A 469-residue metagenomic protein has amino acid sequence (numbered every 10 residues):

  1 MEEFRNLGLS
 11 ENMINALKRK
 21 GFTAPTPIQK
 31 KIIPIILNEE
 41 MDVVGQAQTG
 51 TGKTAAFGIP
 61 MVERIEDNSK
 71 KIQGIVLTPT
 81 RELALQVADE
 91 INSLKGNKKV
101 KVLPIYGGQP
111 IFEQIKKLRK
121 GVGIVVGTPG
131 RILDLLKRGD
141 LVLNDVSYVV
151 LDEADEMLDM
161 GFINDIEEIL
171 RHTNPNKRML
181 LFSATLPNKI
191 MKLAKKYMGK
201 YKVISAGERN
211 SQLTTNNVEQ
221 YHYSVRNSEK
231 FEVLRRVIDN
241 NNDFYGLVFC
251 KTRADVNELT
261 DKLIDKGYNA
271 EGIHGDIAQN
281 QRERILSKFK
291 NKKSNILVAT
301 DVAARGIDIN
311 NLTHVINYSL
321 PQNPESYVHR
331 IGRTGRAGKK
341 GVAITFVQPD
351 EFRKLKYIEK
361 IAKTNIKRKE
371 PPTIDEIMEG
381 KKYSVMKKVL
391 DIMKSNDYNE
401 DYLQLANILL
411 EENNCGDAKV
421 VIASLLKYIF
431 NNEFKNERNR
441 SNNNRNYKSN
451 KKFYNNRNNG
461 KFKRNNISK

Functional and structural regions predicted by a protein language model:
M1-Q46: Conserved pre-motif I regulatory segment
L7, L94, L103-I105, Q114 (+6 more regions): Interdomain coupling/hinge region of P-loop NTPase helicase/AAA+ cores
E11-R19, S69-K137, D145-Y148, M191-K195 (+3 more regions): Conserved nucleic-acid-binding Ia/Ib motif block in the N-terminal RecA-like helicase ATPase lobe
I33-M41, T54-S69, N92-L94: Walker A/P-loop NTP-binding motif
E39-G45, K70-G74, V122-G123, D243-Y245 (+1 more regions): Pre-Walker A (Motif I) flank of P-loop NTPase domains
A47-T51: The conserved Walker
S147, K262, K266-Y357, I361: Conserved RecA-like helicase motor core of SF1/SF2 enzymes
K339-K469: Arginine-glycine-biased low-complexity disordered regions
